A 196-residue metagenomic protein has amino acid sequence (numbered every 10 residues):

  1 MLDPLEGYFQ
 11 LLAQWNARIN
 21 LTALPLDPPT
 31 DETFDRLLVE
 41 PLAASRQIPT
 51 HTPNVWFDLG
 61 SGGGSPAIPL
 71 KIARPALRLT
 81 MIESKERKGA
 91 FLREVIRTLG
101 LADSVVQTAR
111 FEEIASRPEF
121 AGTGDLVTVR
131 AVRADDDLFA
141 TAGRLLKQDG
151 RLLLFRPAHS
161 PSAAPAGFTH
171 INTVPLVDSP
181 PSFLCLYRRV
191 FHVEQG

Functional and structural regions predicted by a protein language model:
M1-H51, R87-S104: Class I SAM-dependent transferase core
T52-G62: Conserved class I S-adenosyl-L-methionine
S65, R74-T80, S84-Q195: S-adenosylmethionine
L70: Aromatic pocket-lining residues of Rossmann-like dinucleotide-binding sites
